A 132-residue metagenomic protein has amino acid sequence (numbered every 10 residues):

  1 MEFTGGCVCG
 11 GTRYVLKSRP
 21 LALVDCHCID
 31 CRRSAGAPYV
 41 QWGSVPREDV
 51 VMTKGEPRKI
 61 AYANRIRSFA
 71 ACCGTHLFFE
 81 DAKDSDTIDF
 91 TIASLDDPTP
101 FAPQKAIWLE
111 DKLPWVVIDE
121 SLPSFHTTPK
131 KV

Functional and structural regions predicted by a protein language model:
M1-V132: A short Gly-Trp-Pro
